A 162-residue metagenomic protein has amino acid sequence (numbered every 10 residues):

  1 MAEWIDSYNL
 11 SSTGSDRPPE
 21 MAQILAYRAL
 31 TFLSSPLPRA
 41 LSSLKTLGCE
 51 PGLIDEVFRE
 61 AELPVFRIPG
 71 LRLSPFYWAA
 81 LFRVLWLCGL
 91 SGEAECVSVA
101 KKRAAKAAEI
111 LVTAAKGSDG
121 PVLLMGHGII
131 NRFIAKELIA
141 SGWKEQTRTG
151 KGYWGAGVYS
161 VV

Functional and structural regions predicted by a protein language model:
M1-F58, F76-A107, E145-A156, S160-V162: Active-site-proximal alpha-helix that buttresses catalytic centers in soluble enzyme cores
P36, R59, G126-I130: Short, conserved alpha-helical segments within structured domains
A40-S43, A61-P64, N131-I134: Short catalytic/ligand-binding loop motif for oxyanion handling, primarily in non-cytosolic enzymes, centered on
T46-C49, I68-P69, E137-S141: Short, glycine/charged-enriched secondary-structure capping and boundary segments
V57-R72: Signature for phosphate-centric chemistry
A105-V162: Active-site-adjacent alpha-helix immediately C-terminal to a catalytic or transition-state-stabilizing loop
